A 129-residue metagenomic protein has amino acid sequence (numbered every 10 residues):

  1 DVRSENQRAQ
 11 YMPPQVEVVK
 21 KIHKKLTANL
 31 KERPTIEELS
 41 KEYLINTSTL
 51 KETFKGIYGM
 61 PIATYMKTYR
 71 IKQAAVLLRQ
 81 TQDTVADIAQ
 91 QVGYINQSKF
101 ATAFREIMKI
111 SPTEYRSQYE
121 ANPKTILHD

Functional and structural regions predicted by a protein language model:
D1-Q7: An amphipathic alpha-helical interaction segment
Q7-S48, E52-T53: A beta-strand-loop signature enriched in Asp, Gly, Thr, and Trp that corresponds to the sialidase/neuraminidase Asp-box
K20-A28, R33, E37-E38, G56-I95 (+1 more regions): Terminal helix-turn-helix DNA-binding modules in bacterial transcription factors
Y43, V92-G93, F104: Core residues of bacterial helix-turn-helix
S48, S98, T113: Key DNA-contact positions within bacterial/archaeal DNA-binding proteins
L50, F54, K99-F100, F104: Short hydrophobic/aromatic patch on the recognition helix
Y94-A101, K109: Hydrophobic alpha-helical transmembrane segments and their immediately adjacent juxtamembrane loops
M108, T113-E120: Extended amphipathic alpha-helical coiled-coil/heptad-repeat regions
